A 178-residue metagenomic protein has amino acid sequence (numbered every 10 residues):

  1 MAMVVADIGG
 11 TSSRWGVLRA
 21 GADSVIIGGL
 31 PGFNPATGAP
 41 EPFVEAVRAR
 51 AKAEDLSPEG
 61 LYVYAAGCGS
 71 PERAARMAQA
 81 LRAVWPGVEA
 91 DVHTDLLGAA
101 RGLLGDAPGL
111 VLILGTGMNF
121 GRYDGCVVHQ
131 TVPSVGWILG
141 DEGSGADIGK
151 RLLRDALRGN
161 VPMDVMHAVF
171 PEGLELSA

Functional and structural regions predicted by a protein language model:
A2-E45, S57, V128-Q130, S134-V135: Short glycine-rich, Thr/Ser-proximal phosphate-binding strand/loop in the N-terminal lobe of ATP-dependent enzymes
D7, Y64, V111-G117: Short beta-strand segments
S13-R19, R101, V111-L112, M118-Y123: Short beta-strand scaffold segments in enzyme catalytic cores
G28-G32, T37, A46, V165-A178: Adenine-nucleotide phosphate-binding core of ATP-dependent small-molecule kinases
G29, N34-P35, K52-D91, L103-L104: Short beta-strand-loop/turn "lid" adjacent to the catalytic site in phosphate-handling enzymes
A75, T116-V132: Acidic-glycine-rich active-site phosphate/pyrophosphate-binding loop
V88-L112: Conserved phosphate-binding catalytic cores of ATP/NTP-utilizing and phosphoryl-transfer enzymes
V128-E172: Glycine-rich phosphate-binding loop plus the immediately following alpha-helix
